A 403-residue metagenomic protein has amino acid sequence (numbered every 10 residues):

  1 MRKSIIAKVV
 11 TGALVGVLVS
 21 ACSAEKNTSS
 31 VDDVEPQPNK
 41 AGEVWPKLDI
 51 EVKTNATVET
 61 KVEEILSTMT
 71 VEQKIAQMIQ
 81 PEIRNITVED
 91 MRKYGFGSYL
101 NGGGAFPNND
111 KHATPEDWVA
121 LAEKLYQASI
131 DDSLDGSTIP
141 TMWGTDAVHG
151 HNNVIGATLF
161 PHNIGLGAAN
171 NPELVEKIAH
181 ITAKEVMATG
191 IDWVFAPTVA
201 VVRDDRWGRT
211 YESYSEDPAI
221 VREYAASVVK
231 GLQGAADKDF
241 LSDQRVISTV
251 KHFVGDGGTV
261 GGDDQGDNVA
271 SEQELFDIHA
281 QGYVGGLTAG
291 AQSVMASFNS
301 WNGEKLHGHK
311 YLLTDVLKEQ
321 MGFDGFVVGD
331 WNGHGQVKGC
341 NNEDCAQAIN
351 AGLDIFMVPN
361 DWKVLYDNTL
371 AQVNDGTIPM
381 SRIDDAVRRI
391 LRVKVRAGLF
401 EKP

Functional and structural regions predicted by a protein language model:
M1-V10: Bacterial N-terminal signal peptides that target proteins for export
A13: Regulatory input/activation interfaces that engage signals or partners
L18-A21: C-terminal motif of bacterial Sec signal peptides marking the signal peptidase cleavage site
S23-P403: Glycoside hydrolase catalytic-domain context in secreted enzymes
